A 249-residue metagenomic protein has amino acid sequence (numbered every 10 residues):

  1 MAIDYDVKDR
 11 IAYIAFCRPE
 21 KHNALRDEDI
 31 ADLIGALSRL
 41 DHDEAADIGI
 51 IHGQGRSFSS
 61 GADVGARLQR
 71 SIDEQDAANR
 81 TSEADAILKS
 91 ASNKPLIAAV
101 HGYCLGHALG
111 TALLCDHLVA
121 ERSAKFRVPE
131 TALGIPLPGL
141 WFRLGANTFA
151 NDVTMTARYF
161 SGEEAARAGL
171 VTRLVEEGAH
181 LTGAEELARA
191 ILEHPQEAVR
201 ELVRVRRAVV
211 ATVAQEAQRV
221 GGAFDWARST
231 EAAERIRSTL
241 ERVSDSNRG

Functional and structural regions predicted by a protein language model:
M1-D9, A157-G162, T182, E186-G249: C-terminal alpha-helix plus adjacent terminal tail
M1-Q54: Conserved CoA-thioester-binding segment of acyl-CoA-metabolizing enzymes
I3, S90-Q196: Crotonase-fold acyl-CoA enzyme core
D4, G53-L88, S238, N247: Glycine- (often His-adjacent) and acidic-residue-rich active-site loop that binds/positions the CoA thioester
I14, I51, D63, T111-L113 (+3 more regions): Hydrophobic/aromatic residues within transmembrane alpha-helices of multi-pass small-molecule transporters
P19-H22, R56, G61, S123-K125: A short, glycine- and basic residue-enriched loop/turn that sits immediately adjacent to a domain's principal
G55, C115, V205-V209: Glycine-rich beta-alpha junction loops
